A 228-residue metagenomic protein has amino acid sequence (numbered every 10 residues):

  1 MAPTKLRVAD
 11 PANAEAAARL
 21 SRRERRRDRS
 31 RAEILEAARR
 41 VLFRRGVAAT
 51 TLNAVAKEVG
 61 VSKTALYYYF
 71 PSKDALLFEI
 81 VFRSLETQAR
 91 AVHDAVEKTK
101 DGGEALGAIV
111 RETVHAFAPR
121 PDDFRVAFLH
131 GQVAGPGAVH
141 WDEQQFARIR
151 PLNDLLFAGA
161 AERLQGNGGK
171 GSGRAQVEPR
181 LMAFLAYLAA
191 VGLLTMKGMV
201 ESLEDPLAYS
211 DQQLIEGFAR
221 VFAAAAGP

Functional and structural regions predicted by a protein language model:
M1-R29: N-terminal intrinsically disordered/low-complexity leader segments
P3-K5, P11, R111-V114, D154-E162 (+2 more regions): Hydrophobic alpha-helical segments that form the core of small-molecule binding pockets and/or dimer interfaces
E33, A37, V41-A75, E79: Helix-turn-helix
A37-V41, A116, A189: Short amphipathic alpha-helical elements of helix-turn-helix/winged-helix folds
E79, H93-D123, P179-A186: Hydrophobic alpha-helical connector segments
F82-A89: Short, basic, alpha-helical segments at the C-terminal edge of helix-turn-helix-like DNA-binding modules
R90, V126-L129, G137-K170, R180-F184 (+1 more regions): Amphipathic alpha-helical packing segments from all-alpha helical-bundle domains
A118-E143, T195-E201: Amphipathic alpha-helical segments used for helix-helix packing
